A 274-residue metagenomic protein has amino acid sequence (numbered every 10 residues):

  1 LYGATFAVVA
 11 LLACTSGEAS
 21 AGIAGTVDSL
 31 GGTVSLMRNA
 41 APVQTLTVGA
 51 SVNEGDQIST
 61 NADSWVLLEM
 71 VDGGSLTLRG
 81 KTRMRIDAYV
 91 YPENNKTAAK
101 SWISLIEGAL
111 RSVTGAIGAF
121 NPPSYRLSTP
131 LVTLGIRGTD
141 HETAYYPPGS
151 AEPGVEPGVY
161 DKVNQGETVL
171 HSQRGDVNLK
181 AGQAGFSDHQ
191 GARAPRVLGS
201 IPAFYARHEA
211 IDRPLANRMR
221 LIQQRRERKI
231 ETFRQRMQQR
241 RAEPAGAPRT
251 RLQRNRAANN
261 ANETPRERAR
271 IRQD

Functional and structural regions predicted by a protein language model:
L1-V9, A13-A21, V43-L46, R79 (+3 more regions): C-terminal interaction modules
G25-D188: Structural recognition of beta-strand segments within beta-rich domains
